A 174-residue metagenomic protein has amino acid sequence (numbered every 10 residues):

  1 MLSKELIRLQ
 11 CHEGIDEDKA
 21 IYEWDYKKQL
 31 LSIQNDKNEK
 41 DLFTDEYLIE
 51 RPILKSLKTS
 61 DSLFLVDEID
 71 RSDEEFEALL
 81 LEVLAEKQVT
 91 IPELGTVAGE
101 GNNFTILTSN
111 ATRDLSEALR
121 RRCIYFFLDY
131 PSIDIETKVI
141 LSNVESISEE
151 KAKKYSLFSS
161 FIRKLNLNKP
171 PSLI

Functional and structural regions predicted by a protein language model:
M1-I174: C-terminal regulatory/interaction module of P-loop NTP-utilizing enzymes
